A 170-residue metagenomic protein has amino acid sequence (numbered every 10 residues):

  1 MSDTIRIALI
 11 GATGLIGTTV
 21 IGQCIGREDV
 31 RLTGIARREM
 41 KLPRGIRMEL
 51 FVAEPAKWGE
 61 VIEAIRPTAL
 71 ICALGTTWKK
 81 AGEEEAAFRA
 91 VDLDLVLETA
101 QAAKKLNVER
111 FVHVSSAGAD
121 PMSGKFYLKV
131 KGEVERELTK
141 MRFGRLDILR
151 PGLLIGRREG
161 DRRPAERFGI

Functional and structural regions predicted by a protein language model:
S2-I5, R27-V30, P121-I170: Oxidoreductase cofactor-interface core, primarily capturing Rossmann-like NAD(P)-dependent enzymes
S2-R27: N-terminal Rossmann NAD(P)H-binding glycine-rich loop of SDR-like oxidoreductase domains
R6, T68-A69, R110: Structural motif
I10, I35, A73-L74, F111-A117 (+1 more regions): SDR active-site strand-loop-helix element
G34-E39, E54: N-terminal Rossmann-fold cofactor-binding loop
R38-R47, A64: Short loop/helix-cap segments at secondary-structure boundaries that form the rim of catalytic
M48-E98, A102-K105: NAD(P)H-binding glycine-rich loop region in Rossmannoid oxidoreductase-like domains and their noncatalytic homologs
